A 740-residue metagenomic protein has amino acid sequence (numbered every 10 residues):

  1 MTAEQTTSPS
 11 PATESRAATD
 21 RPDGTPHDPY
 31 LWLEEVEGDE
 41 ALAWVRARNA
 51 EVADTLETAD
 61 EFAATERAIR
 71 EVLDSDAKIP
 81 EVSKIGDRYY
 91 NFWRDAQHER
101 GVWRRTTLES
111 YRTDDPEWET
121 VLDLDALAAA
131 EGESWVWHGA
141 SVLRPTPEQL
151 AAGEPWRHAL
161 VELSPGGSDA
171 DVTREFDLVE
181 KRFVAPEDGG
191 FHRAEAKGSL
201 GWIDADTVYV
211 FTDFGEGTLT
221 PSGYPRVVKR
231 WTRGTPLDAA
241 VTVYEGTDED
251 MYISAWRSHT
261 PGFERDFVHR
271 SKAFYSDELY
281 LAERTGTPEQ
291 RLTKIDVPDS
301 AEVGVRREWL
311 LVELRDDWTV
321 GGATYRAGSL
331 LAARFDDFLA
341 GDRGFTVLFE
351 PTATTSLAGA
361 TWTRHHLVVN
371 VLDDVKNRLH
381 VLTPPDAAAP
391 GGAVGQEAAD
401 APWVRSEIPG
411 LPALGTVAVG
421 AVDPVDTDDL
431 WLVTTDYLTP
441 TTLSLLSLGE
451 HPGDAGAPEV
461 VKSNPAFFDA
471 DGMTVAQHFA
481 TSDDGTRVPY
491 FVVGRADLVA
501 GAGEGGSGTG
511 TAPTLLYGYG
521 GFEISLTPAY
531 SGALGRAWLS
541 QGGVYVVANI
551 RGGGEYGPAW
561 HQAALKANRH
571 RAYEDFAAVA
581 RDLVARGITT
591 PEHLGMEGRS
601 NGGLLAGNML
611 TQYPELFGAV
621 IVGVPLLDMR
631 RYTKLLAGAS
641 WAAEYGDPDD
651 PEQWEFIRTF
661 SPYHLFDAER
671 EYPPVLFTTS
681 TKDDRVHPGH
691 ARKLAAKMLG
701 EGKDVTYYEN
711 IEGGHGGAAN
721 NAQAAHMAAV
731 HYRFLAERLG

Functional and structural regions predicted by a protein language model:
M1-D429, T435-T439, L445-L446, D454-A455 (+5 more regions): Beta-propeller folds
A96, G166, R193, G201 (+26 more regions): Active-site-proximal structural scaffolding
T120, T242, V544, D704-T706: Conserved beta-strand segments of alpha/beta enzyme cores
A126-P147, P155, L163-S168, R182 (+6 more regions): Cap/lid segment of the alpha/beta-hydrolase catalytic domain
G201, Y209, D266-F267, Y280-L281 (+18 more regions): Structured core elements
A353-K376, L432, D436, A480-V488 (+8 more regions): C-terminal substrate/ligand-recognition segments
L534, V547-G740: Active-site-proximal cap/loop segments of hydrolase catalytic domains
